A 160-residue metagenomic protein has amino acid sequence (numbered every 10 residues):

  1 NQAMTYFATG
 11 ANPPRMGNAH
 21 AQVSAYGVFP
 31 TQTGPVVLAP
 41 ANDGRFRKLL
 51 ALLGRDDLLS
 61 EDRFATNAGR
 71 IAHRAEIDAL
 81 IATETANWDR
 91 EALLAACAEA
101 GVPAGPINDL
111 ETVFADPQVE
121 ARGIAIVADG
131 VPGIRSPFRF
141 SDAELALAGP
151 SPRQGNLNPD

Functional and structural regions predicted by a protein language model:
N1-M16: Substrate-binding/catalytic subdomain of NAD(P)-dependent oxidoreductase enzymes
N12-Y26: Active-site Gly/Thr loop motif
S24-A100, A104: Aromatic-enriched alpha-helical interface/lid elements that frame and gate functional surfaces
G27-T31, I124-D129: Short acidic-hydrophobic surface loop/beta-edge motif
D43-G44, T112, L145: Short, glycine-/Ser/Thr-/acidic-enriched flexible segments
A96-V119: Conserved PLP cofactor-binding pocket of PLP-dependent enzymes
A128-D160: Flexible, small-/acidic-enriched active-site or ligand-binding loops
